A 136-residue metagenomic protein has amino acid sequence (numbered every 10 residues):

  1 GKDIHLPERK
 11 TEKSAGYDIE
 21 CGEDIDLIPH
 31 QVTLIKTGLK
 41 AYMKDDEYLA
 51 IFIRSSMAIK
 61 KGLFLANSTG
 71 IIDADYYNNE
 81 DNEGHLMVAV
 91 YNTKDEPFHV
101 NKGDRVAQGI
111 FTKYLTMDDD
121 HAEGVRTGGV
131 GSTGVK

Functional and structural regions predicted by a protein language model:
G1-K136: DUTPase catalytic domain/fold
